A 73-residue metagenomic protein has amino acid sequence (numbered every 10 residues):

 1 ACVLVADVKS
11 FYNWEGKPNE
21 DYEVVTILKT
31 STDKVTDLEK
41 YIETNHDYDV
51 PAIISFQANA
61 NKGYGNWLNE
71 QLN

Functional and structural regions predicted by a protein language model:
A1-N73: Positively charged, small/polar-rich N-terminal and surface patches that mediate targeting and assembly and bind
